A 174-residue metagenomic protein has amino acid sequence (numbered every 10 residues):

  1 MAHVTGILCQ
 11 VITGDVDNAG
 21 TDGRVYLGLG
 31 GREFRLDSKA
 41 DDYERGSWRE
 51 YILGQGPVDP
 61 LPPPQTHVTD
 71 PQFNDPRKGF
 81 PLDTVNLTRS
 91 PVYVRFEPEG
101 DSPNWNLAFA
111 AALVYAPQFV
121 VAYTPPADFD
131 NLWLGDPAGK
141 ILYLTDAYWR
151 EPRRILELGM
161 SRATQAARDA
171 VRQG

Functional and structural regions predicted by a protein language model:
M1-G174: Regulatory, non-catalytic segments
